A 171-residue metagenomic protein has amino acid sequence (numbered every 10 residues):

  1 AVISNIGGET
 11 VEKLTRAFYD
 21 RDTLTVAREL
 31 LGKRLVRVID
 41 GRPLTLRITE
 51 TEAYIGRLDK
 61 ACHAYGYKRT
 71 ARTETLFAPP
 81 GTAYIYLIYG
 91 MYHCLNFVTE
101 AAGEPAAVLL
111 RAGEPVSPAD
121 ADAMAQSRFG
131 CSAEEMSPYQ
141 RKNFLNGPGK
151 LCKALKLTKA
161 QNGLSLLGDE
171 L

Functional and structural regions predicted by a protein language model:
I3-L171: Conserved, well-structured core segments that form or line functional sites
